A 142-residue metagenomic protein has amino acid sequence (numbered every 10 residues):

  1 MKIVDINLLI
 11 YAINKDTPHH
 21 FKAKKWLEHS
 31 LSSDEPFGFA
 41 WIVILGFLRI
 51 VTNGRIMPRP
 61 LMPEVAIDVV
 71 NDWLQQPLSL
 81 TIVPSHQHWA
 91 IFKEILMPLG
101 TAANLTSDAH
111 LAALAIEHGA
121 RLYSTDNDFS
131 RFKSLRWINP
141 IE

Functional and structural regions predicted by a protein language model:
M1, A112-E142: Acidic, PIN/NYN-like endoribonuclease modules and their adjacent C-terminal/linker elements
M1-I3, N7-F39, G54-D68: Short, well-structured N-terminal submotif of metal-dependent ribonuclease cores
D5, D108, D126: Acidic active-site catalytic centers that drive phospho-/nucleotidyl reactions and related ester hydrolyses
L31, L74, I116: Anion (oxyanion) recognition and catalysis
F39-L45, T106, H110: Aromatic- and histidine-enriched alpha-helix N-cap/loop-to-helix transition segments that scaffold the rims
G54-M57, L99, N139-E142: Short, hinge-like loop/turn segments at secondary-structure boundaries
L78-Y123: Active-site neighborhoods of divalent-metal-dependent phosphate/nucleic-acid chemistry enzymes
